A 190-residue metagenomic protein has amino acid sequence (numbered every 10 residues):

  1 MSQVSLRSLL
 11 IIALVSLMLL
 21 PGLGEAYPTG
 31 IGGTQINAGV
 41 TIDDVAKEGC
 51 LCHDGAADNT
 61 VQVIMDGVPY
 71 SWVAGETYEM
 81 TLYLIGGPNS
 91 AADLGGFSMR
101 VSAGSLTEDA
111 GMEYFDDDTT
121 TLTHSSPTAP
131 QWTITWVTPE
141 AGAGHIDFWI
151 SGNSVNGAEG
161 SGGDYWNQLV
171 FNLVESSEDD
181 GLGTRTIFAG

Functional and structural regions predicted by a protein language model:
S2-L10: Bacterial N-terminal signal peptides that target proteins for export
L10-I11, T186: Generic short N-terminal amphipathic or hydrophobic helices
I11-L20: Bacterial N-terminal signal peptides
L19-D180: Sequence context surrounding c-type heme c attachment/ligation sites in exported
E178-G190: C-terminal cell-surface addressing/anchoring modules of secreted/extracellular proteins
